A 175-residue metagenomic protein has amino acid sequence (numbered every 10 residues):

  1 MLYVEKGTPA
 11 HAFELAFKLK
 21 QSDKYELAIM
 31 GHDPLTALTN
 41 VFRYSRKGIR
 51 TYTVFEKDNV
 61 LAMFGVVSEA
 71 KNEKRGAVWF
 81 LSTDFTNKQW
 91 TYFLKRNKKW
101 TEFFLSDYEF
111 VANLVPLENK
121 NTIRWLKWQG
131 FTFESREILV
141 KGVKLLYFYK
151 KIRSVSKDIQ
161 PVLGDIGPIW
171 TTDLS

Functional and structural regions predicted by a protein language model:
M1-K18: A short beta-loop-alpha structural element at the N-terminal edge of CoA-dependent acyl/N-acetyltransferase catalytic
I29-I49: Active-site rim helix/loop that mediates acceptor-substrate recognition in acyltransferases
G48-G65: Conserved beta-hairpin
F64-E73, E137: A conserved beta-strand-loop-helix scaffold within acyl/acetyltransferase catalytic domains
E73-K88, Y92, L146: Conserved acetyl-CoA binding element of GNAT-fold acetyltransferases
Q89-F103, R124, W128: Conserved acetyl-CoA-binding loop-helix of GNAT-fold acetyltransferases
V111-K127, I138-G142: Conserved beta-strand-loop-alpha-helix junction that forms the acyl-donor binding cleft
L139-S175: C-terminal "cap" of GNAT-fold acetyltransferases
